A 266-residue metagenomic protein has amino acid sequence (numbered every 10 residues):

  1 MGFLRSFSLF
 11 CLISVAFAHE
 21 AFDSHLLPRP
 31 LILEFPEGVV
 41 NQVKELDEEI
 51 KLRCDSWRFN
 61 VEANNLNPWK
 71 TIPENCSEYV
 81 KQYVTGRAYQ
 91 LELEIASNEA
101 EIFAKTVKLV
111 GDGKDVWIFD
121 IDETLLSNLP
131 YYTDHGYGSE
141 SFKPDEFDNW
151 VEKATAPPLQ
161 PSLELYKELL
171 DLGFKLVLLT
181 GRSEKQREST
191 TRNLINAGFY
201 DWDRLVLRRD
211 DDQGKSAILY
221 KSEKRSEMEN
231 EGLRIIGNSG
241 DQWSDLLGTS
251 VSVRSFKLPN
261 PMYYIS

Functional and structural regions predicted by a protein language model:
G2-F119: Non-catalytic pre-domain segments flanking phosphatase-related domains
G38-V40, P68, P73-C76, Q90 (+3 more regions): Active-site neighborhood of HAD-like aspartate-dependent phosphohydrolases
Y83-Q90, V151-T155, V177-R182, G214-K215: Second-shell loop/turn segments in exported
D112-D115, L170-V177, Y200-R204, G232-I236 (+1 more regions): Loop/turn elements at helix/coil->beta-strand transitions in domains of secreted/extracellular proteins
E123-T124, P130, K153, S162-I195 (+2 more regions): Substrate-recognition element of Asp-dependent hydrolases with the DxDx(T/V) motif
S127, Q186-E188, G214-A217, L246-T249 (+1 more regions): Extracytoplasmic/secreted cell-surface and envelope-processing proteins
E184-I236: Substrate-recognition "cap/lid" segment bordering the active-site pocket of phosphatases
S222-R225, E231-S266: Acidic, Mg2+-coordinating phosphoryl-transfer loop and its flanking beta/alpha structural elements, shared across
